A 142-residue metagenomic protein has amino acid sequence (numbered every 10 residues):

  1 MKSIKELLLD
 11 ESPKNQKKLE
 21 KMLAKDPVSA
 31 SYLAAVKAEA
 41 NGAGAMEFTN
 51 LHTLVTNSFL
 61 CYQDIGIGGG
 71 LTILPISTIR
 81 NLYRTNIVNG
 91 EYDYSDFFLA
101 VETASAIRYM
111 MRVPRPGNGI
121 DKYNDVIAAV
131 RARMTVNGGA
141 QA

Functional and structural regions predicted by a protein language model:
M1-N57: Anionic N-terminal interaction surfaces
S3-P13, N81-A142: Acidic, Ser/Thr- and proline-rich intrinsically disordered linker/docking segments of eukaryotic scaffolds
V28, G44-M46, G68, T72 (+1 more regions): Compositionally biased, intrinsically disordered low-complexity regions
S31, L51, S58-C61, L82 (+2 more regions): Intrinsically disordered, low-complexity N-terminal regions enriched in serine/proline/glycine with scattered basic
A38-A40, G66, M134: Compositionally biased, low-complexity repeat tracts
M46-V55, T72-P75, A100-E102: Short, exposed beta-strand/loop patches in secreted or surface proteins that constitute
T56-Y94: Phosphoinositide-binding peripheral membrane targeting modules
